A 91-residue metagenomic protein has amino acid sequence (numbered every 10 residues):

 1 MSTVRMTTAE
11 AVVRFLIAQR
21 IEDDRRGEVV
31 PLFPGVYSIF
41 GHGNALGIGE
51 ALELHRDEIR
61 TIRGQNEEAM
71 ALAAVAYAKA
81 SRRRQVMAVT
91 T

Functional and structural regions predicted by a protein language model:
M1-T91: Thiamine diphosphate
